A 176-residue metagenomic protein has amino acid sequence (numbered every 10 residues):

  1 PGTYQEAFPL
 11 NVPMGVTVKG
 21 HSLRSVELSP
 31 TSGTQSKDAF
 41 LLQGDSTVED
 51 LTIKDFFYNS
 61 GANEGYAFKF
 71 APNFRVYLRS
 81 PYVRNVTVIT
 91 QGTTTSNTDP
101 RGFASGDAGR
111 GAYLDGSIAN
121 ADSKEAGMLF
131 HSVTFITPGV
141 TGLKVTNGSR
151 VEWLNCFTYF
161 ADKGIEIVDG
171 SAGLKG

Functional and structural regions predicted by a protein language model:
P1-G2, L154-C156: N-terminal accessory/assembly segment that mediates macromolecular interactions
P1-Q5, A67, G173-G176: Short, intrinsically disordered, charge-balanced linker/junction segments flanking boundaries in proteins
P1-T17, H21-S36, T52-F57: N-terminal extracellular ligand-recognition/capping segment immediately after the signal peptide
P9-N11, V26-S29, Q35-G44, S60-Y77 (+3 more regions): Glycine-rich beta-solenoid repeat tracts in large extracellular/virion proteins
T17-H21, T47-I53, L78-N85, P100 (+3 more regions): All-beta strand scaffolds that present successive hydrophobic residues in beta-strands
